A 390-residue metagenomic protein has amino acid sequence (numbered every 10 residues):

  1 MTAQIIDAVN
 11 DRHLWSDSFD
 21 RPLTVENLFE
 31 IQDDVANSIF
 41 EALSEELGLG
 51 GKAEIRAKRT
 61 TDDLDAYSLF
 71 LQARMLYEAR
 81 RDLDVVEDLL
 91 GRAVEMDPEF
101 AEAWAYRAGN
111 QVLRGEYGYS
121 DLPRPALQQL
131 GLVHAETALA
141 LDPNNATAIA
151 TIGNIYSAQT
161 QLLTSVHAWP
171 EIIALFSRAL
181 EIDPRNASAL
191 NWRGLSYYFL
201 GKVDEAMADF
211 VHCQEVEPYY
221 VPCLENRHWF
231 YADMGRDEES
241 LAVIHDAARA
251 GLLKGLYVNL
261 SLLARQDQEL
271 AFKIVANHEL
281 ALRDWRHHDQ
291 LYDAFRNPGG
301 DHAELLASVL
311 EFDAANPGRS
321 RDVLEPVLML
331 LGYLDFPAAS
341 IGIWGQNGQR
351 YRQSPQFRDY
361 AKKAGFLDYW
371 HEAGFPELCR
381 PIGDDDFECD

Functional and structural regions predicted by a protein language model:
M1-C223, R227, Y231, E239 (+1 more regions): Acidic, proline/glycine-rich low-complexity intrinsically disordered segments
I172-F176, S188-L190, Y197-D390: Alpha-helical protein-protein interaction modules
